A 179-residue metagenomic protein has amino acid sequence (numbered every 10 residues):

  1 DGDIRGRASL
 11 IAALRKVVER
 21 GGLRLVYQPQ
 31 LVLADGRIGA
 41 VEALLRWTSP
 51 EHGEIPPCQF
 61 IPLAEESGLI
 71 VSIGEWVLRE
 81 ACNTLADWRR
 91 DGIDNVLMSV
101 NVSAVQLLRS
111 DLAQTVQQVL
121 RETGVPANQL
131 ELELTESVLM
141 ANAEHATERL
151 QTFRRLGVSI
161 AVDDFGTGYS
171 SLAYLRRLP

Functional and structural regions predicted by a protein language model:
G2-L63, N101, E133, V162: Active-site core of bacterial EAL-family cyclic-dinucleotide phosphodiesterase domains
G6, G39, P56, D111-A113 (+2 more regions): Residues at alpha-helix caps and immediate loop-helix transition turns in enzyme cores, especially N- and C-cap
L10-A13, A43-L44, Q59, L63-A64 (+5 more regions): Structural preference for long, well-ordered alpha-helical segments in enzyme cores
R24, D94, S159: Residue-level detector of anion-binding/catalytic polar loops
G68-L69: Catalytic-site/binding-pocket detector for metal-dependent nucleotidyl cyclases and the c-di-GMP signaling machinery
W76-V102, Q114, Q118-Q129, L156: Helix C-cap/alpha-to-beta connector motif
Q114-P179: The catalytic core of metal-dependent phosphodiesterases that act on cyclic dinucleotides
